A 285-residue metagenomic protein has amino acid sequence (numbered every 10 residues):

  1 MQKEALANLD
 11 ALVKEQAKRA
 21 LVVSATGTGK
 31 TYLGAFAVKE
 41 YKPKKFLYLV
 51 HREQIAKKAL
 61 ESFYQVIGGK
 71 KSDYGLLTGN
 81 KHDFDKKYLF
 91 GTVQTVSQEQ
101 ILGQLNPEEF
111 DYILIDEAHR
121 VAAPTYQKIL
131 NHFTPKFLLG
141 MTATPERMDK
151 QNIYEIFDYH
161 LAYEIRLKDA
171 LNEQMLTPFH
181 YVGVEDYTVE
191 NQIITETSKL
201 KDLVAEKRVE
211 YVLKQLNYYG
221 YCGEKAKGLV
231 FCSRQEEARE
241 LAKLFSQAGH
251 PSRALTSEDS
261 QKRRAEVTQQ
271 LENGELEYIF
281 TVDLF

Functional and structural regions predicted by a protein language model:
M1-V23: Conserved pre-motif I regulatory segment
E15-A37, F231: Walker A/P-loop
K45-R52, A226-R234, L255: Conserved RecA-like ASCE P-loop NTPase motor core of nucleic-acid helicases/translocases
F46, Q54-N80: Conserved helix-turn-beta segment of the N-terminal RecA-like "Helicase ATP-binding" lobe in SF1/SF2 helicases
K57, G75-F84, I101, R239-L241 (+1 more regions): Conserved helicase ATPase core of P-loop NTP-dependent helicases/translocases
G79-Y112, A123-K128: Conserved helix/coil segment N-terminal to the catalytic DExD/H
H119-Y181: Post-DEXD/H (motif II) to motif III coupling segment of the RecA-like Helicase ATP-binding lobe
L161-L229: Conserved interdomain linker/interface between the two RecA-like ATPase lobes of SF2 helicase motors
